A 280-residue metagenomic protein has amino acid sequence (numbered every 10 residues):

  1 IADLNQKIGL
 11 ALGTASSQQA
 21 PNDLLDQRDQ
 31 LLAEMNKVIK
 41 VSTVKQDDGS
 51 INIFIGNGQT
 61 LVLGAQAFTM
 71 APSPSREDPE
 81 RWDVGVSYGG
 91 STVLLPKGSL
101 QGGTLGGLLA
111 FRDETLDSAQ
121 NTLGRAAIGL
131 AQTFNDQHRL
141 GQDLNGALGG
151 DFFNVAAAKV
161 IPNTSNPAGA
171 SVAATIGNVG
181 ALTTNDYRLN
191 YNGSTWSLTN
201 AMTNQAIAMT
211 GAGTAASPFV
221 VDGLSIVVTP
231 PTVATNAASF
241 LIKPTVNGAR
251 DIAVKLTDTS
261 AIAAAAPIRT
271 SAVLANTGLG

Functional and structural regions predicted by a protein language model:
I1-G280: S/T-rich, low-complexity, solvent-exposed segments of bacterial secretion/appendage proteins
